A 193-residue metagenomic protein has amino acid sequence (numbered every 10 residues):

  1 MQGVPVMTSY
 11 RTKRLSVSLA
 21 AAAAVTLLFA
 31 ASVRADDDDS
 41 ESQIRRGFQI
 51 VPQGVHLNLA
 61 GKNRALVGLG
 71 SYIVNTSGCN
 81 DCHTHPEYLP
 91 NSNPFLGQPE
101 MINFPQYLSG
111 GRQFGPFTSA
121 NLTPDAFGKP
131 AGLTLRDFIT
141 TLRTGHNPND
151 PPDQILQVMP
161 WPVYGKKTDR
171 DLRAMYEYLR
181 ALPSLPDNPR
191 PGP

Functional and structural regions predicted by a protein language model:
M1-V6: Short, Lys/Arg-enriched N-terminal segments with co-localized hydrophobic residues within the first ~10-30 amino acids
T8-A20: Bacterial N-terminal signal peptides that target proteins for export
S18-L28: Bacterial N-terminal signal peptides
A31-A35: Sec/Tat signal peptide C-region and signal peptidase I cleavage site
Q43-N75: Electrostatic cytochrome c docking/interface patches
G70, T76-P86, F138, M175 (+1 more regions): The canonical Cys-X-X-Cys-His
Q98-T140, W161-L172: Electron-transfer interface patches adjacent to heme c in soluble/periplasmic c-type cytochromes and di-/multiheme
T140-P148: Glycine-rich, acidic and aromatic/proline-enriched surface loops and short helix-turn segments that act as binding
